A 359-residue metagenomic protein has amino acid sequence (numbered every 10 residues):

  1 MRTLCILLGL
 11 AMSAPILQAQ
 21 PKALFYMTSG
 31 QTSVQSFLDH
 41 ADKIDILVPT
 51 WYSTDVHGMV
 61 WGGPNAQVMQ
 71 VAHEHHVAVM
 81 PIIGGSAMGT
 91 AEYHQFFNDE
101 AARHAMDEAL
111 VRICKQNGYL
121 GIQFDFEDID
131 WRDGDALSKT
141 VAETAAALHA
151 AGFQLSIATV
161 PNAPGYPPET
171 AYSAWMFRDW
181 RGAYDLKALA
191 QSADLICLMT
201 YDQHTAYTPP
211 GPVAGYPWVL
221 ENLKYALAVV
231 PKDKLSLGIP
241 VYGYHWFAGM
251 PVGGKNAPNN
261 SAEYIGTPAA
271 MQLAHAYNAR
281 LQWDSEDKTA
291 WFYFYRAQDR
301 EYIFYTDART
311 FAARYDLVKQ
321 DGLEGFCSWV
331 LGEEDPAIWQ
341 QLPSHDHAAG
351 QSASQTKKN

Functional and structural regions predicted by a protein language model:
T3-A14: Sec-dependent N-terminal signal peptides
P15-A19: Sec/Tat signal peptide C-region and signal peptidase I cleavage site
Q20-A109: Glycan-recognition patch characteristic of GH18 chitinases/ENGases and related GlcNAc/peptidoglycan-binding proteins
M27, W51, P81-G85, F126-D128 (+4 more regions): A cross-domain feature marking catalytic cores of carbohydrate-active enzymes and several ubiquitous metabolic/repair
M27-A41, E100-K115, F177-L189, T306-K319: Short, acidic/polar
L47, F124, I196, L237 (+2 more regions): Conserved, mostly hydrophobic/aromatic
V56-M59, D130-L273: Substrate-binding surface in catalytic domains of secreted glycosidases
M88, V241-L317, I338, H345-A353 (+1 more regions): Glycan-binding loop/region signatures in secreted carbohydrate-active enzymes
